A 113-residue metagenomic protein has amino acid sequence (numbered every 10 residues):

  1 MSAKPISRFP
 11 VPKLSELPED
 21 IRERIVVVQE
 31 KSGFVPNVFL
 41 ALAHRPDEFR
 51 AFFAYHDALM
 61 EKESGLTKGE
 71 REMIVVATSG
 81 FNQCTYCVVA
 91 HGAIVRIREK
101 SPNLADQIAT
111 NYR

Functional and structural regions predicted by a protein language model:
M1-R113: Hydrophobic alpha-helical segments
